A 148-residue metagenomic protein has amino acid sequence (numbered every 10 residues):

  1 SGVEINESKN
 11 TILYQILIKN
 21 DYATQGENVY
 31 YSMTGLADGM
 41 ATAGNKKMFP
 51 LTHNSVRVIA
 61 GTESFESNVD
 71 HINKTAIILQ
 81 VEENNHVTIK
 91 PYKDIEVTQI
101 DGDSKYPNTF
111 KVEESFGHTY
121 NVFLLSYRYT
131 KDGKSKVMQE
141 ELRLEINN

Functional and structural regions predicted by a protein language model:
G2-N148: Intrinsically disordered, low-complexity regulatory regions in eukaryotic proteins
